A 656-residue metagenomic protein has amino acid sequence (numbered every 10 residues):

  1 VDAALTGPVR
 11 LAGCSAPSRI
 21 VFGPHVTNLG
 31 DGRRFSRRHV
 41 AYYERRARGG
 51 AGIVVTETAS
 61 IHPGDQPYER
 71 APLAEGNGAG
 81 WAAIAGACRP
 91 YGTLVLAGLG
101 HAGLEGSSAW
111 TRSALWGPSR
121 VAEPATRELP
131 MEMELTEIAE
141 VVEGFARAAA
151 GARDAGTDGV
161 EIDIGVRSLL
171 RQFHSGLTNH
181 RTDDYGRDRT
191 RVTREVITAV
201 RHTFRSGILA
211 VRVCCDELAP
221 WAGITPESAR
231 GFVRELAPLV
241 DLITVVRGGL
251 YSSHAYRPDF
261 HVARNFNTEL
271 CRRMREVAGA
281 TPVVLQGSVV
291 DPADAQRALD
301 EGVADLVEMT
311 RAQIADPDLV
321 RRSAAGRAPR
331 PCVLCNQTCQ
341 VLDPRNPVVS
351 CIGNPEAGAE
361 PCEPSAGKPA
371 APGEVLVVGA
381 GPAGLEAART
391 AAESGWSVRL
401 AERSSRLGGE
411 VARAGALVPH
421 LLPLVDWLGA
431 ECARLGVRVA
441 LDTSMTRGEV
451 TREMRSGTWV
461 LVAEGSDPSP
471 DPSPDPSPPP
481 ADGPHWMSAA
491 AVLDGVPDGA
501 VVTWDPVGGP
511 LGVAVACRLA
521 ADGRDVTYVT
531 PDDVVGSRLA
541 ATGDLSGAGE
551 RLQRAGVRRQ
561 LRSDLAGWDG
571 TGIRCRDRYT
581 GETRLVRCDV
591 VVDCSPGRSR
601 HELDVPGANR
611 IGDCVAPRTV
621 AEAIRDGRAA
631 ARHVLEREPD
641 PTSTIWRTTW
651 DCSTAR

Functional and structural regions predicted by a protein language model:
V1-V378, P382, E386-T390, V398 (+1 more regions): Flavin-dependent oxidoreductase catalytic cores
A51, T157, V240, A304 (+4 more regions): Local beta-strand N-terminus motif with an aromatic residue
I197, P361-A370, E393, S405-R406 (+4 more regions): Flanking helices and flexible, charged tails adjoining ferredoxin-like Fe-S electron-transfer domains in multi-subunit
I243, M274, A298, T310 (+8 more regions): Hydrophobic, well-ordered secondary-structure elements that form the walls of internal hydrophobic environments
H254-F260, D305, V411-L417, D533-S537 (+1 more regions): Short beta-alpha connecting loops at secondary-structure transitions that line or flank enzyme active sites
P329, R413-V439, P478-A481, A540-A566: N-terminal glycine-rich dinucleotide-binding loop that anchors FAD/FMN and/or NAD(P) in oxidoreductases
P369-E402, A440-R452, A463-P478, G483-A540 (+3 more regions): Rossmann-like dinucleotide/flavin-binding elements
I573-D577: SH3/SH3-like beta-barrel fold
